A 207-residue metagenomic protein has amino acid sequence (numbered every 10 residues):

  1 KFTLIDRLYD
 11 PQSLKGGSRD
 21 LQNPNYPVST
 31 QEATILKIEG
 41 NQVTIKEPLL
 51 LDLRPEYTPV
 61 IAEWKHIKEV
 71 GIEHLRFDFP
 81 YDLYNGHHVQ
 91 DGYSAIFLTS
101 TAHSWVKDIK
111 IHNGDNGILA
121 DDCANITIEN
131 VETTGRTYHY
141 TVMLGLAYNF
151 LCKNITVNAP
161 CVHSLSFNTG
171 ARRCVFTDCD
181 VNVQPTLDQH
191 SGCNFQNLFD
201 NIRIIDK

Functional and structural regions predicted by a protein language model:
K1, K65-G86, T99-H112: Parallel beta-helix/beta-solenoid
K1-Q42: Ser/Thr/Gly-rich low-complexity blocks that favor extended beta-strand/coil architectures
V28-S29, A33-E39, A62-L75: Beta-solenoid repeat scaffold
G40-I61: Short solvent-exposed strand/turn elements
I45, F77, L98, A120 (+3 more regions): Extracellular beta-strand solenoids
D52, F79, H112-N113, G135-R136 (+4 more regions): Residues in short coils/turns that link rungs of repeat/solenoid architectures in beta-rich domains
I61-K65, Y84-N85, S94-S100, N116-D122 (+4 more regions): Glycine-rich beta-solenoid repeat tracts in large extracellular/virion proteins
I72, S104-K107, I126-N130, F150-N154 (+2 more regions): All-beta strand scaffolds that present successive hydrophobic residues in beta-strands
